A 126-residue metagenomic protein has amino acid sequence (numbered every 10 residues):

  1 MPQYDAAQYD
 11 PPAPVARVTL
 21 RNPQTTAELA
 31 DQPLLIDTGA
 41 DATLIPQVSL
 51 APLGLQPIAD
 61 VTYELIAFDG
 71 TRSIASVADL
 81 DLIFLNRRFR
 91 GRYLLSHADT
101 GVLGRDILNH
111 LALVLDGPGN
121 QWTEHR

Functional and structural regions predicted by a protein language model:
M1-R126: Pepsin/retropepsin-fold aspartyl endopeptidases
